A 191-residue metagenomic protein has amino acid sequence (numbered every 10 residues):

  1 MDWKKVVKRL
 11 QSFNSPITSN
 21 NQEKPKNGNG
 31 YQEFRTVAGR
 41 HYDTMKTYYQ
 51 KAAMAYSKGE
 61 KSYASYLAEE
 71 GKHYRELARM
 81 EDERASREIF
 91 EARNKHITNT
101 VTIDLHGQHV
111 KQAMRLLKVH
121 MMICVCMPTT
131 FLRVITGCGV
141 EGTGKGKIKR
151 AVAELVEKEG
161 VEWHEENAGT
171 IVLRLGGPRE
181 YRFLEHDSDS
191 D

Functional and structural regions predicted by a protein language model:
M1-D191: N-terminal targeting/trafficking signals and adjacent low-complexity tails
